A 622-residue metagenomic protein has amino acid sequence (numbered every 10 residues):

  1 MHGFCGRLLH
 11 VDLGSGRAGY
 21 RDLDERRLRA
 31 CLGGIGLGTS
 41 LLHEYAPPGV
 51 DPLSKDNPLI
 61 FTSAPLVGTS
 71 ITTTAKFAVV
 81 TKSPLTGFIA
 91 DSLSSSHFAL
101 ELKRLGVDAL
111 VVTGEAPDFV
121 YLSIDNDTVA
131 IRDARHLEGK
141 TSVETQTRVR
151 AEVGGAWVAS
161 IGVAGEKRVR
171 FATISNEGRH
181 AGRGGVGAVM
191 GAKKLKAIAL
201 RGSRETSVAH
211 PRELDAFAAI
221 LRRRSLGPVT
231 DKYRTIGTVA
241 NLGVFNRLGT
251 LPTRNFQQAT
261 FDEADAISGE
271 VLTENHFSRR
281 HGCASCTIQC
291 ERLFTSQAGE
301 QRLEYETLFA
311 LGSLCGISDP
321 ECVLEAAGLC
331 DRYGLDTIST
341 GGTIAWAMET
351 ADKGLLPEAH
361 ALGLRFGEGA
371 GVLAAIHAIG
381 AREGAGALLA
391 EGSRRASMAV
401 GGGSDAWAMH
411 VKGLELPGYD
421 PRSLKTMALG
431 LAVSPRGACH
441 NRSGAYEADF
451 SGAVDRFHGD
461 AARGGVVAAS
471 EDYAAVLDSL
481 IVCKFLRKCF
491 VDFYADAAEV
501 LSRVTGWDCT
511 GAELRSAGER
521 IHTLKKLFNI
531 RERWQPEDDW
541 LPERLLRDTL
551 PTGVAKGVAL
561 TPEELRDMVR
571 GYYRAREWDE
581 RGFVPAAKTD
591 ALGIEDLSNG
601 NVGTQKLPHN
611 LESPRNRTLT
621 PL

Functional and structural regions predicted by a protein language model:
M1-R234, A240-Q258, A396: Protein-protein interaction/assembly regions in multi-subunit complexes
S94-F98, G342, G603: Solvent-exposed, well-ordered amphipathic alpha-helical segments that flank/support binding or catalytic loops
R150-G184, M190-V602, L611: Extended C-terminal regions of large enzymes
G603-Q605, E612-T618: Charged/polar low-complexity intrinsically disordered segments
